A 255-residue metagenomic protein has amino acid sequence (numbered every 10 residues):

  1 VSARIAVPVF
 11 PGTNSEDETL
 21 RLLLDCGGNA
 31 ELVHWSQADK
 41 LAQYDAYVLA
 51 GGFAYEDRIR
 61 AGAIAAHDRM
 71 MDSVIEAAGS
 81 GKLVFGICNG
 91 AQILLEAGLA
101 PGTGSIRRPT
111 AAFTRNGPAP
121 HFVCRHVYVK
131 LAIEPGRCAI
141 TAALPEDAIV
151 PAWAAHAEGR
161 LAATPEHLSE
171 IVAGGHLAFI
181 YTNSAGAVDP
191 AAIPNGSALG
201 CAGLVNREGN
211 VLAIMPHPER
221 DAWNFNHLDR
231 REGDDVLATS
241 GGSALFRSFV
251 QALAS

Functional and structural regions predicted by a protein language model:
V1-I87, A91-P101, A112-V123, A198 (+1 more regions): N-terminal beta1-alpha1 cap of cysteine-dependent amidohydrolase-like domains
R4, A30-E31, D45-A46, K82-F85 (+8 more regions): Structural motif
V9, D25-G28, A63-A65, S105-T110 (+4 more regions): A short linear-motif detector with a strong N-terminal bias
E16, A50, I59, Y128 (+2 more regions): A generic structural signal for solvent-exposed, polar alpha-helical segments
E96-D147: A conserved active-site-flanking secondary-structure segment within enzyme catalytic domains
L131-S255: C-terminal and late-domain segments of enzyme folds
